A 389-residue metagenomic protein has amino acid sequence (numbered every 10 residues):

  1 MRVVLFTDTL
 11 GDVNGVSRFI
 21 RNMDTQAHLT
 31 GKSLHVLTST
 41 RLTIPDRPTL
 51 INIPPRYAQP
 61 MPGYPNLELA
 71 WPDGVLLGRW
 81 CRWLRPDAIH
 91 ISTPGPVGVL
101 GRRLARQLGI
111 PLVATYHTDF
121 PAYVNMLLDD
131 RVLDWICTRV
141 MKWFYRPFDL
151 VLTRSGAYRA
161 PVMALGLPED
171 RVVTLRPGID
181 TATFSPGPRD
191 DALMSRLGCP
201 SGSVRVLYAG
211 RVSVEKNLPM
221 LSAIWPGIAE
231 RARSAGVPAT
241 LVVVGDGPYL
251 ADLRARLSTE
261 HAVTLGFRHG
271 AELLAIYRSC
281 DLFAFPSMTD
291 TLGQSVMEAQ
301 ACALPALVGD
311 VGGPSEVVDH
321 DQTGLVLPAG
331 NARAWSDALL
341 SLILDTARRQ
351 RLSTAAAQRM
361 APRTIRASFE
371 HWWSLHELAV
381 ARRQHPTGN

Functional and structural regions predicted by a protein language model:
M1-N52, G388: N-terminal subdomain of nucleotide-sugar transferases
R18, V204-A229, P248-A251, R333: A conserved mid-protein helix/loop that constitutes part of the nucleotide-sugar donor-binding site
T40, A157, G178: Carbohydrate-associated surface elements
C81, Y145, F267-R268, A275-C280: Short alpha-helical donor nucleotide-sugar binding micro-motif in glycosyltransferases
A232, A251-A271: Nucleotide-activated donor-binding/catalytic signature segment of Leloir-type glycosyltransferases, i.e., the conserved
M288: Aromatic "clamp/platform" in nucleotide-sugar-dependent glycosyltransferases that forms part of the donor/acceptor
P305-V308: Short hydrophobic beta-strand element within catalytic cores of glycosyltransferases and related nucleotide-activated
H320-D321, L325-A332, S341-A347: Conserved acidic donor-binding segment of nucleotide-sugar-dependent glycosyltransferases
